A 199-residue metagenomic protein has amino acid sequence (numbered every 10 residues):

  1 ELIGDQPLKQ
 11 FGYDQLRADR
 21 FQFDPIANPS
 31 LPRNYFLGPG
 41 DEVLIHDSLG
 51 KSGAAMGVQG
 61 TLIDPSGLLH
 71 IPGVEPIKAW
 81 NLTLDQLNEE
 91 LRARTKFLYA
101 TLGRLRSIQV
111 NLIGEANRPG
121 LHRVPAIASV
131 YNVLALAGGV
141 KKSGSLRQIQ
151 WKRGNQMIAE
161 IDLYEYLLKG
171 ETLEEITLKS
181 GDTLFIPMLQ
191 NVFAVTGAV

Functional and structural regions predicted by a protein language model:
E1-V199: Ser/Thr/Pro/Gly-biased, low-complexity, turn-/loop-rich segments that often occur immediately after N-terminal
